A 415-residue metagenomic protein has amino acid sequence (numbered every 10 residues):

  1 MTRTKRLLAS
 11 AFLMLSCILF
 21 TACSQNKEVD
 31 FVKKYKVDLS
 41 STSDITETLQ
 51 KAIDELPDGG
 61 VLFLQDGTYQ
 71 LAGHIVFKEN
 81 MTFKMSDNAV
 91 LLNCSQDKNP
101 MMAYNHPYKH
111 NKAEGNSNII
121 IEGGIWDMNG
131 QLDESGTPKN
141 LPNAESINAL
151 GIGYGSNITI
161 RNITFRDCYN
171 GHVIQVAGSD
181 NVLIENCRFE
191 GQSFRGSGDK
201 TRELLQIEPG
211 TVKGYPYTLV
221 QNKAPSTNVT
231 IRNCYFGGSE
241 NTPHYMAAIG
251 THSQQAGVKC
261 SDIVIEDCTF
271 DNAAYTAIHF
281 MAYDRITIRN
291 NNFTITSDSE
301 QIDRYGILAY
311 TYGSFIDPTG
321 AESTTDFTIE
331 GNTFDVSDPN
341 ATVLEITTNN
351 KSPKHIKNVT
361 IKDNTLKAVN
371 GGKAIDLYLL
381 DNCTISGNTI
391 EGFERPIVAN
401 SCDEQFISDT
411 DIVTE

Functional and structural regions predicted by a protein language model:
M1-A11: Bacterial N-terminal signal peptides that target proteins for export
T21-A22: C-terminal motif of bacterial Sec signal peptides marking the signal peptidase cleavage site
Y35-Q65: Acidic Gly/Asp/Thr-rich repetitive segments characteristic of extracellular carbohydrate-active and adhesion proteins
K36-T42, E145-A149, P243-G257, T348-N350: Glycine-rich phosphate-binding "P-loop"
Q50, D54-E55, Y69-K84, L91-E122 (+5 more regions): Extracellular beta-strand-rich solenoid/capping regions of secreted or surface-exposed proteins that bind or remodel
G60, L71-H74, D87, N93-K98 (+13 more regions): Short glycine/acidic-rich loop motifs that flank beta-strands on beta-rich extracellular proteins
F63, Q70, V76, K84 (+19 more regions): Extracellular beta-strand solenoid repeats
S86-N88, E114-M128, S156-D167, D180-S193 (+7 more regions): Right-handed parallel beta-helix
